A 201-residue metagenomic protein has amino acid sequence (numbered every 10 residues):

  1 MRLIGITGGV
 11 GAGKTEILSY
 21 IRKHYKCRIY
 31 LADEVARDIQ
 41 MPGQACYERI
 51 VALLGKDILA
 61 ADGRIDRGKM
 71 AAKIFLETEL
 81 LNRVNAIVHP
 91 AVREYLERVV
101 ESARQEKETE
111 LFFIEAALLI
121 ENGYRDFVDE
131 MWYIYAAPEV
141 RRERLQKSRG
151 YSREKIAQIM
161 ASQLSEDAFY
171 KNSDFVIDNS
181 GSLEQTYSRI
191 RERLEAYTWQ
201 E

Functional and structural regions predicted by a protein language model:
I6: Hydrophobic anchor at the beta1->P-loop junction of P-loop NTPases
V10: The conserved Walker
T15: Walker A/P-loop
C27-Q40: Short beta-strand-centered segment that lines the nucleotide-binding/catalytic pocket of NTP-utilizing
D33, V84, F113, I156 (+2 more regions): Residue-level signal for inorganic ion chemistry
R37-E108: ATP-dependent small-molecule kinase phosphotransfer cores that center on conserved nucleotide phosphate-binding segments
R98-L111, R125-I134, P138-Y151, A161 (+1 more regions): NTP-dependent small-molecule kinase module
